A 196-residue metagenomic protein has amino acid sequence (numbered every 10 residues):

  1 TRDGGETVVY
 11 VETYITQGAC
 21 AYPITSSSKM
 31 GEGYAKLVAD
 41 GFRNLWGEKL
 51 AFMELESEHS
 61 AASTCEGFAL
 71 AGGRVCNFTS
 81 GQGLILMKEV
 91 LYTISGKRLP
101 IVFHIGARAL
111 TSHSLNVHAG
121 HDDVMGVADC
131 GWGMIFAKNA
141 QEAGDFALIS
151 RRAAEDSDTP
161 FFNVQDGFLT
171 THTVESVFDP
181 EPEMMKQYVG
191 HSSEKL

Functional and structural regions predicted by a protein language model:
T1-G126, G131, L148, G167: Thiamine diphosphate
M30, E58-A61, G133, Q141-A143 (+2 more regions): A generic structural micro-environment signature that highlights single residues at secondary-structure boundaries
W46, L50, F161-L196: Conformationally flexible catalytic loops at phosphate/diphosphate-handling active centers
G96, S150, V177-D179: Short basic, glycine-rich beta-strand/loop surfaces that mediate nucleic-acid
V117-G167, H191-E194: Conserved thiamine diphosphate
